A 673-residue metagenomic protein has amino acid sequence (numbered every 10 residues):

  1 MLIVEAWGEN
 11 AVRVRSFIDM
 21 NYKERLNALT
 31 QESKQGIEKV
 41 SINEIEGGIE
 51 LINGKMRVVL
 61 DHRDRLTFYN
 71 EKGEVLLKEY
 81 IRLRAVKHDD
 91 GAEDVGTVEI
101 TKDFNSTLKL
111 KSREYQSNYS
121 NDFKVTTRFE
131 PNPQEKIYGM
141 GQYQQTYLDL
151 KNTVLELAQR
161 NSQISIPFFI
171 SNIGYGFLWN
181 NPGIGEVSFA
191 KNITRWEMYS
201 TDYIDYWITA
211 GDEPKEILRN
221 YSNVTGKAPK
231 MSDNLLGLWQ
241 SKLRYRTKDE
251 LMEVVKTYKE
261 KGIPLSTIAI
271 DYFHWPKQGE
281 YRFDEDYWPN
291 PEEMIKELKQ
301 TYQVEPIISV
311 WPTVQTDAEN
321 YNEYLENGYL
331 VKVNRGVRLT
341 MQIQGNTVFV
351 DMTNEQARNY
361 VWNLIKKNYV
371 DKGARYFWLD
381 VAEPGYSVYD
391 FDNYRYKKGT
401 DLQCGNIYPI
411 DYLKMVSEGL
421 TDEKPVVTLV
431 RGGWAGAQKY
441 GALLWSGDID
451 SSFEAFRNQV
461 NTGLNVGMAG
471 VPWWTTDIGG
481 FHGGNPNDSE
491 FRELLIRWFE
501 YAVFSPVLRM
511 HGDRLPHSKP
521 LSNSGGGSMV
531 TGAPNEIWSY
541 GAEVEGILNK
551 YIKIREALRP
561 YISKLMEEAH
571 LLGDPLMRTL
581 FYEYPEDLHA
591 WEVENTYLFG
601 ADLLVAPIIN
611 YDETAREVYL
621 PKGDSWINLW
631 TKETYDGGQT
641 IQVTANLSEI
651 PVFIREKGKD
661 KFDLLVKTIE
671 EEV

Functional and structural regions predicted by a protein language model:
M1-T225, P229-N234, Q240-L243, K248-E250 (+9 more regions): N-terminal accessory segment at the very beginning of proteins
L2, K39, V154-L157, I164-I166 (+13 more regions): Generic recognition of flexible, low-complexity loop/linker segments
V4, K55, F168, Y258 (+8 more regions): Conserved, mostly hydrophobic/aromatic
D19, D61, E79, P264-E545 (+1 more regions): Aromatic- and carboxylate-enriched substrate-binding clefts and catalytic-loop regions of carbohydrate-active enzymes
E24-S41, K332-V333, V337, N628-E649: Solvent-exposed beta-strand/loop surfaces of large extracellular or lumenal domains
I45-G47, I52-G54, H62, N161-S165 (+13 more regions): Short, well-ordered loop/turn elements at secondary-structure boundaries
N161-S162, I170, Y199, P214 (+22 more regions): Active-site-proximal structural scaffolding
S417-V426, G433-W445, V466-T476, F481-V673: Catalytic core of carbohydrate-active enzymes
